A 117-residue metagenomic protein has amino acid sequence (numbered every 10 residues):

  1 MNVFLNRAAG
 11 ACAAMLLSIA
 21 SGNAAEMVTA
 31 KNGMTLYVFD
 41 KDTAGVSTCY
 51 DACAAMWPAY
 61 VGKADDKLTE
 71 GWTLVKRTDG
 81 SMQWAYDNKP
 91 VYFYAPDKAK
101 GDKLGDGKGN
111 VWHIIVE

Functional and structural regions predicted by a protein language model:
N2-F4, G22-E117: Compact beta-sheet-dominated domain cores in extracellular/mature segments
G10-I19: Bacterial N-terminal signal peptides
